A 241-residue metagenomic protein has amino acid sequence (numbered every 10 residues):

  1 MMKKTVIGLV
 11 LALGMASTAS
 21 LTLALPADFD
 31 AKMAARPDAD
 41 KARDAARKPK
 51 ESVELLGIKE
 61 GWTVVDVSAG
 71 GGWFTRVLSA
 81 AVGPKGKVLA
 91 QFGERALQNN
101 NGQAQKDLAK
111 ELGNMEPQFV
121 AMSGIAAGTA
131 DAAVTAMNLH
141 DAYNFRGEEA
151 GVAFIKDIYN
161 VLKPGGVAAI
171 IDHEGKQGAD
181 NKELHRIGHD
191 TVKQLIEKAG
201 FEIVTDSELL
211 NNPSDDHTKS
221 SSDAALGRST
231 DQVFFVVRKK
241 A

Functional and structural regions predicted by a protein language model:
L25-K59: Class I SAM-dependent methyltransferase Rossmann-like catalytic core, especially the SAM/SAH-binding loop
E60-G70: Conserved class I S-adenosyl-L-methionine
W62, L112, S123-V134: A short acidic, Gly/Pro-enriched loop at the edge of an enzyme's catalytic core that lines a small-molecule cofactor
S79-A80, E149-P164: A short glycine-rich, Lys/Arg-flanked "PGG" loop and its adjoining helix->strand segment in the class I
D131-V152: A short SAM/SAH-binding and catalytic strip from SAM-dependent methyltransferases
G165-E174: Conserved beta-strand signature within the Rossmann-like core of class I S-adenosyl-L-methionine
D180-D206: Conserved Class I S-adenosyl-L-methionine
A199, S214-A241: Core SAM-dependent methyltransferase catalytic element
